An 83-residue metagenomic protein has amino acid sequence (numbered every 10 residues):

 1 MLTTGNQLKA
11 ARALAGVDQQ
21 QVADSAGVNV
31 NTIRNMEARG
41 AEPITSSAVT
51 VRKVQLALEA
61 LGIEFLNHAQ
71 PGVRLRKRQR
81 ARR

Functional and structural regions predicted by a protein language model:
M1-T3: A detector for short, charged/polar N-terminal pre-domain segments
Q7, T32-N35, A57: Residue-level recognition of specific faces of alpha-helices
L8-Q21: Short basic helix-loop element that most often maps to the first helix and adjoining turn of HTH DNA-binding modules
A11, S25, M36: Residues in the recognition helix of alpha-helical DNA-binding motifs
V28-S46: Recognition helix of helix-turn-helix/homeodomain-like DNA-binding domains that insert into the DNA major groove
A48-L66: DNA major-groove recognition helix of helix-turn-helix/homeodomain DNA-binding modules
I63-R83: Helix-turn-helix/homeodomain-like alpha-helical modules used for DNA recognition and transcription-factor dimerization
